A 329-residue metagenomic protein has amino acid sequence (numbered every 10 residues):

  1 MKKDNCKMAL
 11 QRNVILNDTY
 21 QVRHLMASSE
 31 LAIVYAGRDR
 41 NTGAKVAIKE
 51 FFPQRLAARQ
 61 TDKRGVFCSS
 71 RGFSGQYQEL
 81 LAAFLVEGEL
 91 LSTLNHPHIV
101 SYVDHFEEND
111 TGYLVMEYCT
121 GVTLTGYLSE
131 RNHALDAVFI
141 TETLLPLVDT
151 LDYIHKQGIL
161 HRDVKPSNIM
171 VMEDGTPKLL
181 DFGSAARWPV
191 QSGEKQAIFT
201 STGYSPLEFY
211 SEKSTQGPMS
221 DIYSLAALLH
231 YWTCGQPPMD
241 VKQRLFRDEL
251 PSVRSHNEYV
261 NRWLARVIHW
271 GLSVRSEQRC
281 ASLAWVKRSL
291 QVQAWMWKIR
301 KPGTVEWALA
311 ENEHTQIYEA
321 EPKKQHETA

Functional and structural regions predicted by a protein language model:
T61-T93: AlphaC helix of the eukaryotic protein kinase fold
H105: Activation-segment/catalytic-loop signature of the eukaryotic protein kinase fold
N109-T123, Y127: Conserved short submotifs of the Hanks-type protein kinase catalytic core that shape the nucleotide-binding pocket
T143-L144: Activation segment signature within eukaryotic-like protein kinase domains
L147-I159: Protein kinase catalytic-loop region centered on the HRD/HxD motif
E194-E208: Conserved activation segment of eukaryotic-like protein kinases, specifically the C-terminal portion of the activation
E258-V274: Conserved C-terminal C-lobe helix
